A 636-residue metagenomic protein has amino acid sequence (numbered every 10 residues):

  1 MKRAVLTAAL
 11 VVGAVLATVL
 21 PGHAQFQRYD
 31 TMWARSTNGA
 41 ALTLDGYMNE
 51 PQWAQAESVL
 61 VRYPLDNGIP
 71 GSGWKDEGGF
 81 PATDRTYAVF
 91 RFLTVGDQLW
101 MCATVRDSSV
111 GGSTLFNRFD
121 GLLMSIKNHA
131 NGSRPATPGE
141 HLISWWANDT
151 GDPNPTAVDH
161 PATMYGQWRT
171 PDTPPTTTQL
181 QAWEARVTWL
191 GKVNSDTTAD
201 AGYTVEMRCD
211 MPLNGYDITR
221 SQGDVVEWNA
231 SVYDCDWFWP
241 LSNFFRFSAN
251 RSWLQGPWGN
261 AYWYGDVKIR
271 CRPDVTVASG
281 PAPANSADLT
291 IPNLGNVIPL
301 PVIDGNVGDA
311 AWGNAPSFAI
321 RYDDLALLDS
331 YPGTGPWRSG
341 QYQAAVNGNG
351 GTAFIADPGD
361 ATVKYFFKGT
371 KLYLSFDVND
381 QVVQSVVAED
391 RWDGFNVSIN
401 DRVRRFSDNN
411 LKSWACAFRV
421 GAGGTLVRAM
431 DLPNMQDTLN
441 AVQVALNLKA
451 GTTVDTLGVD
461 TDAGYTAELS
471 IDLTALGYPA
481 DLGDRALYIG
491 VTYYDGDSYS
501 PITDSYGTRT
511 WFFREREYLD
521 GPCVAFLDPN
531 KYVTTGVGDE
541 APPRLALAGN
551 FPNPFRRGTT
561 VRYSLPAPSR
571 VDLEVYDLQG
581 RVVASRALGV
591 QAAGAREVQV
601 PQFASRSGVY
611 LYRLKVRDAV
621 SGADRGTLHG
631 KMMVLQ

Functional and structural regions predicted by a protein language model:
M1-A4, Q636: Positively charged n-region of N-terminal signal peptides that target proteins for export
A8-T18: Bacterial N-terminal signal peptides
A24-V537, P554: Structural preference for beta-rich elements and adjacent junctions enriched in aromatics
Y47, N306, Q579-V582, V609 (+1 more regions): Residue-level signal for well-ordered, solvent-exposed loop/turn and beta-edge residues enriched in charged/polar side
H129-N131, R402-R404, Y576-R581, A619: Change "in extracellular beta-sheet-rich domains … of secreted and cell-surface proteins" to "in beta-sheet-rich domains
G223-V225, D484-A486, P568-R570, A593-A595 (+1 more regions): Extracellular Ig-like/FN3 beta-sandwich strand-entry sites
G536-Y576, E597-A604, K615-A623: Glycine-centered coil/turn sites that cap beta-strands in beta-rich domains
R586-G626, G630-L635: Short, surface-exposed loop/turn motifs with a glycine/proline- and acidic-biased composition
